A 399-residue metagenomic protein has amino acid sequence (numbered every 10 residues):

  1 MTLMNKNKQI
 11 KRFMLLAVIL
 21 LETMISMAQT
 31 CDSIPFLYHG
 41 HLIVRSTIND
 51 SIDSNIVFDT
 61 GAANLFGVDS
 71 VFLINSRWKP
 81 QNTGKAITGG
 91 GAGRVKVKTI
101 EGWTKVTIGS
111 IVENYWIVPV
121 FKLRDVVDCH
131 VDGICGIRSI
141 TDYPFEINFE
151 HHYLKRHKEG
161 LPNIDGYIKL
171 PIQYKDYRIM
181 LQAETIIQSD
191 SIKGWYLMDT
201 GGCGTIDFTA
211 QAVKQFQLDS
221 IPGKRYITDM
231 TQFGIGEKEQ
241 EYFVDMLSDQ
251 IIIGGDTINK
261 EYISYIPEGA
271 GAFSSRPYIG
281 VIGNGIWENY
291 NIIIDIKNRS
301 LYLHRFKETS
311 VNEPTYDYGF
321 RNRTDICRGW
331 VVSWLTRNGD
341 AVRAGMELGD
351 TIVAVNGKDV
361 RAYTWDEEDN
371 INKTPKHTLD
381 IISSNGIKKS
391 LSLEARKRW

Functional and structural regions predicted by a protein language model:
M1-S33: Bacterial Sec-dependent N-terminal signal peptides
A28-W399: Pepsin/retropepsin-fold aspartyl endopeptidases
